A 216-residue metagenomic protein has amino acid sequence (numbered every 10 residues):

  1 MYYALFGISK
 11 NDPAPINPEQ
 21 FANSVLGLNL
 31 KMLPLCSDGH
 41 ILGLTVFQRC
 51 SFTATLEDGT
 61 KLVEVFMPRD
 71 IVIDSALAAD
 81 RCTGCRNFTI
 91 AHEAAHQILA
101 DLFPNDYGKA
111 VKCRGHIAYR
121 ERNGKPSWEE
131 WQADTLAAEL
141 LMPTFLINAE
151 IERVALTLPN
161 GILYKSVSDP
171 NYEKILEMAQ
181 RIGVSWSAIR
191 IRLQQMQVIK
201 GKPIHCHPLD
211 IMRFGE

Functional and structural regions predicted by a protein language model:
M1-E216: Active-site hotspot residues in diverse enzymes, especially metal/ion-binding acidic/histidine motifs
